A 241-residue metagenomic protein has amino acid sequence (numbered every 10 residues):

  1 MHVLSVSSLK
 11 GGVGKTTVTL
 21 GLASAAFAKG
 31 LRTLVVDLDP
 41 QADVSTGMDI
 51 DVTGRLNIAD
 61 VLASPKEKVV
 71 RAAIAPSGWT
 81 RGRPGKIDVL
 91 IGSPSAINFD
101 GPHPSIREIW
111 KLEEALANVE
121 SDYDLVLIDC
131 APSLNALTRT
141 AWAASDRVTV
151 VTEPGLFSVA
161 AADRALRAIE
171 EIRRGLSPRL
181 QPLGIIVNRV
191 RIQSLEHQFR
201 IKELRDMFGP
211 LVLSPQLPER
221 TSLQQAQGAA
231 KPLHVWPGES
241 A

Functional and structural regions predicted by a protein language model:
M1-A241: P-loop NTP-binding core
